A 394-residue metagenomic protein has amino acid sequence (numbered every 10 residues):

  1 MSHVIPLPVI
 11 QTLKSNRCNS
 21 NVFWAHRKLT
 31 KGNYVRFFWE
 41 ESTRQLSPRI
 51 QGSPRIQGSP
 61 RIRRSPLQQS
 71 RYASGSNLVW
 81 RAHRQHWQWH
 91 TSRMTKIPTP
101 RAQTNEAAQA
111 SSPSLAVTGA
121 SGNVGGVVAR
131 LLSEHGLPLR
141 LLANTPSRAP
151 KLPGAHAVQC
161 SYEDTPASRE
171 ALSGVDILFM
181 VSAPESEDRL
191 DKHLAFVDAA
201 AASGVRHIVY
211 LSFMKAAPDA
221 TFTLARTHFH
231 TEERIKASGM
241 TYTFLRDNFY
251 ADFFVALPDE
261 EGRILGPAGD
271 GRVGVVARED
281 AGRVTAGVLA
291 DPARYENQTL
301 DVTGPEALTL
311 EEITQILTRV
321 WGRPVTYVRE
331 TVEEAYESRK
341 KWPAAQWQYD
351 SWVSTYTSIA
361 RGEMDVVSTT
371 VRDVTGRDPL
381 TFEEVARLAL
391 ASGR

Functional and structural regions predicted by a protein language model:
S2-K14, F23: Extreme N-terminal basic, low-complexity initiation segments that serve as generic localization/processing leaders
P6, Q11, N33, Q45 (+8 more regions): Intrinsically disordered, low-complexity repeat/linker tracts enriched for polar/charged residues
W24, W39, W80, W87-W89: Tryptophan (W) side chains
T95-P98, T104-R148, L152, E163-V175 (+8 more regions): Oxidoreductase cofactor-interface core, primarily capturing Rossmann-like NAD(P)-dependent enzymes
A157-Q159: Conserved SAM-binding strand-loop segment of SAM-dependent methyltransferases
T326-S392: Mobile cap/lid helix-loop segments that border enzyme active or cofactor-binding sites and regulate substrate access
